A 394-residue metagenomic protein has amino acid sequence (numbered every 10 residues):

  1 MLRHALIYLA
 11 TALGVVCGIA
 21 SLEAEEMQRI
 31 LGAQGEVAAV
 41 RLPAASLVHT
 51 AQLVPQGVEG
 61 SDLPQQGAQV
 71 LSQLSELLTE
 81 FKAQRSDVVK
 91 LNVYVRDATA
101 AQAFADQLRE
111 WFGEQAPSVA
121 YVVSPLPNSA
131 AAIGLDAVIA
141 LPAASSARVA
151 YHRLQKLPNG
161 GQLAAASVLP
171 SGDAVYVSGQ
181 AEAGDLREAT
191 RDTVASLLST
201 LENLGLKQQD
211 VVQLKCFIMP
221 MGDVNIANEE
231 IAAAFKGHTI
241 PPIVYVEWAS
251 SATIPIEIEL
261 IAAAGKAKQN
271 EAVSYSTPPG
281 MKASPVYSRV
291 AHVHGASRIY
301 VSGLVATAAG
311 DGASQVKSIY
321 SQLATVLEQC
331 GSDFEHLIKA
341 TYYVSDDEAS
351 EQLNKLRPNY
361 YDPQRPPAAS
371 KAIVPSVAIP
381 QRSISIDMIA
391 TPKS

Functional and structural regions predicted by a protein language model:
M1-H4: Positively charged n-region of N-terminal signal peptides that target proteins for export
Y8-C17: Bacterial N-terminal signal peptides
A20-K90, Y94-Q213, F217-I338, V344-S394: N-terminal presequence-like segments and the immediate start of the first folded domain
